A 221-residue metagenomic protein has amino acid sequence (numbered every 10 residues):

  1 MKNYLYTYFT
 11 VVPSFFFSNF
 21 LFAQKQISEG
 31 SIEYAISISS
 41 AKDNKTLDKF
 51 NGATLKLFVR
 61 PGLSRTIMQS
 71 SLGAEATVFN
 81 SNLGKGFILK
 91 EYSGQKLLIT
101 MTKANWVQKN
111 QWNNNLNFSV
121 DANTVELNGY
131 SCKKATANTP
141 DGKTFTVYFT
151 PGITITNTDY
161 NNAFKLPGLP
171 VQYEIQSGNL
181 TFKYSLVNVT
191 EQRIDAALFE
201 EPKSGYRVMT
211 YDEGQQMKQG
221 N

Functional and structural regions predicted by a protein language model:
M1-I27: Bacterial Sec-dependent N-terminal signal peptides
K25-N221: Extended soluble regions of mature proteins
